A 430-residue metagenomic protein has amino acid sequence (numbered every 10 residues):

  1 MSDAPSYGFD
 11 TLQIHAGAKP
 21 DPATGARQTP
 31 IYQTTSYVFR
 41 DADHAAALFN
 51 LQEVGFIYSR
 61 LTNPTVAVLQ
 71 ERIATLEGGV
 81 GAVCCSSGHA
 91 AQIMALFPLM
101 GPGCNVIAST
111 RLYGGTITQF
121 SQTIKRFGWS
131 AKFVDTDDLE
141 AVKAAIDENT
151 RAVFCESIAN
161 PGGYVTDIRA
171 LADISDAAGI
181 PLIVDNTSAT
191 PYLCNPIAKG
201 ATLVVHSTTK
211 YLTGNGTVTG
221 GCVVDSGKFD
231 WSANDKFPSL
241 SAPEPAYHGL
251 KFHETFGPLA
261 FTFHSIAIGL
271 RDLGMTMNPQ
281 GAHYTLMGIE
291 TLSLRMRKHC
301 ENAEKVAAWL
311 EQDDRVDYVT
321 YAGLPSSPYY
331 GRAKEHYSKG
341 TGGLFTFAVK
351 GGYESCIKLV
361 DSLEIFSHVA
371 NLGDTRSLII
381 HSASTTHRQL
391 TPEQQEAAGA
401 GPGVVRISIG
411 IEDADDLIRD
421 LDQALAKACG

Functional and structural regions predicted by a protein language model:
S2, G103, S121-Q122, F127-S130 (+4 more regions): PLP-dependent enzyme catalytic core of the Aspartate aminotransferase-like
S2-D3, Q13-P22, A82-Q312: Conserved PLP-enzyme active-site core in the AAT-like
S2-N63, E71-R72: N-terminal "arm"/small-domain region of PLP-dependent enzymes with the aminotransferase-like
S36, S226-F229, V349-G352: Short loop segments at secondary-structure junctions
D41-I93, G115-T123: Conserved N-terminal alpha-helix of the aminotransferase class I/II PLP-enzyme fold
V54, V80, T219, G281 (+4 more regions): Short amphipathic alpha-helical segments
M296, E304, A308-E311, R315-V405 (+1 more regions): Conserved C-terminal alpha-helix-loop-beta "cap" of PLP-dependent enzymes that closes/shapes the active-site mouth
